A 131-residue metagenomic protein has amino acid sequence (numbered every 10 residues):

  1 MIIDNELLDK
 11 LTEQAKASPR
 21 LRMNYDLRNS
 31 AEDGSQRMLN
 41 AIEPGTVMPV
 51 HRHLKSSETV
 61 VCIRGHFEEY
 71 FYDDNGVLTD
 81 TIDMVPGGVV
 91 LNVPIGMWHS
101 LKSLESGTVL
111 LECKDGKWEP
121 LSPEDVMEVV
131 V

Functional and structural regions predicted by a protein language model:
M1-S35, I82-D83, V130: A short, N-terminal "cap"/entry segment at the start of jelly-roll beta-barrel domains of the cupin/DSBH fold
L39-A41, T59, V90-N92: Conserved hydrophobic/aromatic beta-strand scaffold that supports enzyme active sites
L39-K55: Conserved short histidine dyad/triad with adjacent acidic residue
T46, K55-S56, M97, S106-G107: A generic "binding-loop/recognition-motif" signal
V50-H51, E69-F71, L91-V93, H99-L104 (+1 more regions): Short beta-strand His + acidic residue motifs that chelate non-heme Fe in jelly-roll/DSBH and cupin folds
K55-D74: Glycine- and acidic-residue-biased ligand/ion/polar-headgroup-sensing regions
T59, E105-D125: A short hydrophobic beta-strand segment most commonly corresponding to one strand of the jelly-roll/cupin
D73-G96: Short acidic-glycine-tyrosine-enriched beta hairpin
